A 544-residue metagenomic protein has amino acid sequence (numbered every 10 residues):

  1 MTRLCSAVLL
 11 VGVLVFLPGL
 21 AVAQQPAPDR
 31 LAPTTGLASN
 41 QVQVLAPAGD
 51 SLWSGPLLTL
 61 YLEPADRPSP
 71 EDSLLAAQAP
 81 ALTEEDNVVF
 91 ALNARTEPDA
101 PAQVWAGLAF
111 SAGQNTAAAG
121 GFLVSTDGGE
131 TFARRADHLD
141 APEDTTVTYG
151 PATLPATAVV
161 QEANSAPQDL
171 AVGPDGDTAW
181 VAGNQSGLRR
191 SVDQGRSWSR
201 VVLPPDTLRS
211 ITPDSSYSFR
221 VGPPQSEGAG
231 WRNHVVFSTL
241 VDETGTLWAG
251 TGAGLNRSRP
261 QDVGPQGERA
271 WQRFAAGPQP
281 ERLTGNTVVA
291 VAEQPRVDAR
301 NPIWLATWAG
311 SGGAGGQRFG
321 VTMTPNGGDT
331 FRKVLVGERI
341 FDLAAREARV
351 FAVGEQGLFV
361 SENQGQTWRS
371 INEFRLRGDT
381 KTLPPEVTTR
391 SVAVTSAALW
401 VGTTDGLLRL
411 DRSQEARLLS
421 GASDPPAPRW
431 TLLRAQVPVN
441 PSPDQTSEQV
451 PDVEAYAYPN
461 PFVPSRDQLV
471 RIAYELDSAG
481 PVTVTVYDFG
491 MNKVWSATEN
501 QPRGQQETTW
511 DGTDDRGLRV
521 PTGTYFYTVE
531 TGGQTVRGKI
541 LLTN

Functional and structural regions predicted by a protein language model:
A7-G19: Bacterial N-terminal signal peptides
Q24-A32, L58-A81, A119-D140, R189-V201 (+9 more regions): Asp-box/BNR beta-propeller loop motif
Q25-A48, D72-E97, A109-T116, L139-P174 (+8 more regions): Short coil-to-beta transitions that initiate beta-strands within beta-rich domains
S51-S54, Q103-W105, T178-W180, R189 (+6 more regions): Conserved beta-propeller blade signature
P443-D444, A457-N460, I472-Y474, M491 (+3 more regions): Terminal processing/anchoring signals of secreted or surface-associated proteins and related intramolecular
T446-T485: Glycine-centered coil/turn sites that cap beta-strands in beta-rich domains
I472, G490-V520, T531-V536: Glycine-centered tight-turn motifs at strand-turn-strand junctions
T524-N544: C-terminal tail/sorting-segment detector
